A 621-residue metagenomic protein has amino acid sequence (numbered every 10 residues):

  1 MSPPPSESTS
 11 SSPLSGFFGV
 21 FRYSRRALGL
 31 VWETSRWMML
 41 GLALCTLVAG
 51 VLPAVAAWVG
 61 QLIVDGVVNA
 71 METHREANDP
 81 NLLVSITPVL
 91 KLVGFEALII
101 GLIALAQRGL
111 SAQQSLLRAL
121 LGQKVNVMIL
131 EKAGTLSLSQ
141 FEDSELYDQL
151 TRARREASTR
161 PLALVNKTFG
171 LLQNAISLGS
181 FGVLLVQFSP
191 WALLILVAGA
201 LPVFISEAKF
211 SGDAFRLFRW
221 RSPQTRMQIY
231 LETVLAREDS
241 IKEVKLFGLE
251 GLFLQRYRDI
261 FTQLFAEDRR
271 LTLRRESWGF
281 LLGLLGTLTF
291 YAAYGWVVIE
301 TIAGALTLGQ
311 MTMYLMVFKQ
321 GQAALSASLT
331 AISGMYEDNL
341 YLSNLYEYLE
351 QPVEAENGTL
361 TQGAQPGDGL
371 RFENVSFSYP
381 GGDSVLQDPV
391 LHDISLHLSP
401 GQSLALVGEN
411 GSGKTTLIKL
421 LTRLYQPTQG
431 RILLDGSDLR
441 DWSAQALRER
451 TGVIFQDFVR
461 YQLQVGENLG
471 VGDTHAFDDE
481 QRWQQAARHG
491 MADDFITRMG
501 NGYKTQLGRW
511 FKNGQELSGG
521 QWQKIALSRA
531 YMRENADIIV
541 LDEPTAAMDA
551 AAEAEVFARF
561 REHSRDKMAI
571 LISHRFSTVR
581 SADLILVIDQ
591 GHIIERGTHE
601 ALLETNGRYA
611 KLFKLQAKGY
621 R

Functional and structural regions predicted by a protein language model:
M1-P53, A70-L92, A106, L110-Q114 (+9 more regions): Membrane-integrated ABC transporters
E33, R154-L164, L217, P223 (+7 more regions): An intracellular "coupling" helix at the cytosolic face of ABC transporter transmembrane type-1 domains
M39-G109, F181-A214, L288-G295, I299-L308 (+1 more regions): Transmembrane helix-loop-helix hairpins at lipid-water interfaces of multipass membrane proteins, especially the type-1
A112-G134, L138, L196-A236, Q255 (+5 more regions): Cytoplasmic coupling helices
A133, Y257, F372-N374: Conserved catalytic Walker-motif region of ABC-type ATPase nucleotide-binding domains
L138, Q351-E354, A492-I496: Hydrophobic patch in the ABC ATPase nucleotide-binding domain
W220, L249, L273, A293 (+2 more regions): Cytosolic ends of transmembrane helices, especially the final helix of ABC transmembrane type-1 domains
G358, G363-R621: ABC-type nucleotide-binding domain
